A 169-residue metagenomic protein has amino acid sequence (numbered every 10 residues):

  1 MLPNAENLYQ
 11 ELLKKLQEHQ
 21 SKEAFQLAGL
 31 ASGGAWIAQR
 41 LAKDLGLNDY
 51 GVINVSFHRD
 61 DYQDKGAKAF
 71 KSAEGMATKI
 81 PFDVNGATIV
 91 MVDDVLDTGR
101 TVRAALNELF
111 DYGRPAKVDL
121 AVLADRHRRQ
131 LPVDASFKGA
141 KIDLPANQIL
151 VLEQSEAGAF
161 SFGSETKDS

Functional and structural regions predicted by a protein language model:
M1-S169: PRPP-associated nucleotide enzymes
